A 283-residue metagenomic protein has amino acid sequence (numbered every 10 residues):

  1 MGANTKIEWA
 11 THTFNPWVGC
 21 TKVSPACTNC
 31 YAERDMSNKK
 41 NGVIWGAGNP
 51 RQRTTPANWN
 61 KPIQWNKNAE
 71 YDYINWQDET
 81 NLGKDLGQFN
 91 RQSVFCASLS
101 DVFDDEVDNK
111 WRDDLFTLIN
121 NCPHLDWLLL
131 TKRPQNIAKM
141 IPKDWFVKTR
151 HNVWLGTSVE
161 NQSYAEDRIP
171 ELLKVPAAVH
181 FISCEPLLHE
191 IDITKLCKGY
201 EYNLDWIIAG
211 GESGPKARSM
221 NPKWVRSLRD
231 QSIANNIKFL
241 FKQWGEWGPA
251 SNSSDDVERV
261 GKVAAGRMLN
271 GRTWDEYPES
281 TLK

Functional and structural regions predicted by a protein language model:
M1-Q92, D101: N-terminal [4Fe-4S]-dependent radical SAM core
G2-V18, K39-G42, P170, L188 (+1 more regions): Auxiliary Fe-S-binding modules of radical SAM enzymes
T5, T11-T13, T21, T28 (+9 more regions): Residue-identity detector for threonine
V18-T21, P50, T54, E106 (+3 more regions): Residue-level detector of secondary-structure boundary/capping sites
N60-L240, P249: Conserved AdoMet/S-adenosylmethionine-binding subsite of the radical SAM
